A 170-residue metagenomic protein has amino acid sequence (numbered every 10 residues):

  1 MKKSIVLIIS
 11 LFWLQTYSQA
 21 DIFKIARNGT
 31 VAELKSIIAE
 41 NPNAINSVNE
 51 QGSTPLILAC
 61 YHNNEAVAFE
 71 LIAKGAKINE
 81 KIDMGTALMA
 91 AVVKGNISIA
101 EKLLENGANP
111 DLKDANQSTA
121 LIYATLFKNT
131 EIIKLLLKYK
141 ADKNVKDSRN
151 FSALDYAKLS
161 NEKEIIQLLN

Functional and structural regions predicted by a protein language model:
E33, A66-V67, S98-I99, E131-I132 (+1 more regions): Conserved ankyrin/ankyrin-like repeat signature
V48, E80-K81, K113, K146: Ankyrin-repeat boundary/linker signal
